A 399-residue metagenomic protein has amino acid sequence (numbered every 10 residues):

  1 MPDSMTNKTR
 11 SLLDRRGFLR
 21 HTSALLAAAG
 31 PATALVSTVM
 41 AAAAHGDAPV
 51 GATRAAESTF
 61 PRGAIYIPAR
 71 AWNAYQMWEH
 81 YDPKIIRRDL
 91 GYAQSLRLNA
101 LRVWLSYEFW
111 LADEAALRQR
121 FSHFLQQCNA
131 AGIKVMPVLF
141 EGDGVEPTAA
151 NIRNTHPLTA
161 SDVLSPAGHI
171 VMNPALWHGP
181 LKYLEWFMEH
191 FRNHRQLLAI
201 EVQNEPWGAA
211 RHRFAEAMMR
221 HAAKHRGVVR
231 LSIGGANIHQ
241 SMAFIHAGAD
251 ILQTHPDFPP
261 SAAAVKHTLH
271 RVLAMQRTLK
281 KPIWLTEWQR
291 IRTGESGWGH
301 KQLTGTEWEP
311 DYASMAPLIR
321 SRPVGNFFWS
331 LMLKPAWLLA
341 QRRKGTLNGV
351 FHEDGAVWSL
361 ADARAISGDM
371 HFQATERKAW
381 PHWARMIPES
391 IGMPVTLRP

Functional and structural regions predicted by a protein language model:
M1-G17, L26-A29, M40: N-terminal secretory signal peptides
R15-R16, R102, A223, E287: Short, cationic motifs built from Arg/Lys/His that form the positively charged side of catalytic pockets
T33-E57: C-terminal segment of N-terminal export signals and the immediately downstream linker at the start of the mature
R54-A249, L279, R322-G325, K334-A336 (+3 more regions): Active-site mouth of glycoside hydrolases
L117-F121, A215-E216, K266-R271, G305-Y312: Charged helix-capping and loop-helix junction motifs
H212, V228-G297: Glycoside hydrolase catalytic-domain groove-lining segments
W284-G294, G299-Q373, W380-I387: Substrate-binding cleft of secreted/luminal carbohydrate-active enzymes
